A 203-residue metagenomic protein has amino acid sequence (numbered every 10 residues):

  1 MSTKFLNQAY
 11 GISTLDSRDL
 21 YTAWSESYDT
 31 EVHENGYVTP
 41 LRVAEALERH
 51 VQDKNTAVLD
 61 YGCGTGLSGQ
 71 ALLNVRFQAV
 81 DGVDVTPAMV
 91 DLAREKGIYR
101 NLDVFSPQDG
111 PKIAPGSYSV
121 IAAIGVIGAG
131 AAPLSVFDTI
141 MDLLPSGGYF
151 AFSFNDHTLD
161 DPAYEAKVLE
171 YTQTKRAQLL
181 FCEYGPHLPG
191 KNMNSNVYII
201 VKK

Functional and structural regions predicted by a protein language model:
M1-E26: N-terminal, positively charged/glycine-rich alpha-helical extensions of SAM-dependent methyltransferases
D29-A44: Conserved SAM-binding loop and adjacent beta-strand
L59-P111: Class I SAM-dependent methyltransferase SAM/SAH-binding core
P111-I121: A short acidic, Gly/Pro-enriched loop at the edge of an enzyme's catalytic core that lines a small-molecule cofactor
S119-P133: A short SAM/SAH-binding and catalytic strip from SAM-dependent methyltransferases
S135-S146: A short glycine-rich, Lys/Arg-flanked "PGG" loop and its adjoining helix->strand segment in the class I
G147-D156: Conserved beta-strand signature within the Rossmann-like core of class I S-adenosyl-L-methionine
R176-K203: Class I S-adenosyl-L-methionine
